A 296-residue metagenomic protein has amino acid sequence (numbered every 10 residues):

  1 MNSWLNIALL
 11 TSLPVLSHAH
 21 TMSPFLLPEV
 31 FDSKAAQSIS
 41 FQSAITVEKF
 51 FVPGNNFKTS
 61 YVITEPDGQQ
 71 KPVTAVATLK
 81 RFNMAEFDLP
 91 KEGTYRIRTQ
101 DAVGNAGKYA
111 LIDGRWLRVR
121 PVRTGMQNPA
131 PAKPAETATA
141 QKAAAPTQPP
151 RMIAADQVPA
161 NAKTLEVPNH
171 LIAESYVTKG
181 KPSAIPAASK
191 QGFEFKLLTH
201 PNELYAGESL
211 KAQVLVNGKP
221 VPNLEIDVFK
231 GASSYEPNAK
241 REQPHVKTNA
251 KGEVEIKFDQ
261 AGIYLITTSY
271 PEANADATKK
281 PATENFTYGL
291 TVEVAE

Functional and structural regions predicted by a protein language model:
N2-L10: Sec-dependent signal peptide recognition, specifically the positively charged N-region followed immediately by
S12-L16: N-terminal signal peptide c-region/cleavage motif recognized by signal peptidases
H20-I39, T147-L210, L215-L224, K230-E236 (+1 more regions): Beta-strand-rich domain onsets/edges
H20-V76: Start-of-domain marker
V62-Q70, E225-H245: Short amphipathic beta-strand segments in non-cytosolic proteins
K80-N83, E242-P244, T248-G262: Glycine-centered loop-to-beta-strand initiation motif
G93-N105, I263-Y270: Short, aromatic- and glycine-rich surface loops/edge beta-strands on solvent-exposed regions
A102-I112, E272-T278: Short acidic/polar inter-strand loop motif in beta-rich domains
